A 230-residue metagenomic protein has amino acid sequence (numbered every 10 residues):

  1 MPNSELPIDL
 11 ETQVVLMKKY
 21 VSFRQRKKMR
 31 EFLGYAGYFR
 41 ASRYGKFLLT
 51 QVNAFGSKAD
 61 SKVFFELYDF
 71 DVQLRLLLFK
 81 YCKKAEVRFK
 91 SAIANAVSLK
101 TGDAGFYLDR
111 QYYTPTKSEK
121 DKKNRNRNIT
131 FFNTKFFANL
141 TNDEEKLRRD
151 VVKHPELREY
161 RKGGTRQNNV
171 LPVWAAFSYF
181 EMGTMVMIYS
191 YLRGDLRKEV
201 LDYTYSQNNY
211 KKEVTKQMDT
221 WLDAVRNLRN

Functional and structural regions predicted by a protein language model:
M1-N230: Long, contiguous internal "core" modules enriched in hydrophobic/ aromatic residues
